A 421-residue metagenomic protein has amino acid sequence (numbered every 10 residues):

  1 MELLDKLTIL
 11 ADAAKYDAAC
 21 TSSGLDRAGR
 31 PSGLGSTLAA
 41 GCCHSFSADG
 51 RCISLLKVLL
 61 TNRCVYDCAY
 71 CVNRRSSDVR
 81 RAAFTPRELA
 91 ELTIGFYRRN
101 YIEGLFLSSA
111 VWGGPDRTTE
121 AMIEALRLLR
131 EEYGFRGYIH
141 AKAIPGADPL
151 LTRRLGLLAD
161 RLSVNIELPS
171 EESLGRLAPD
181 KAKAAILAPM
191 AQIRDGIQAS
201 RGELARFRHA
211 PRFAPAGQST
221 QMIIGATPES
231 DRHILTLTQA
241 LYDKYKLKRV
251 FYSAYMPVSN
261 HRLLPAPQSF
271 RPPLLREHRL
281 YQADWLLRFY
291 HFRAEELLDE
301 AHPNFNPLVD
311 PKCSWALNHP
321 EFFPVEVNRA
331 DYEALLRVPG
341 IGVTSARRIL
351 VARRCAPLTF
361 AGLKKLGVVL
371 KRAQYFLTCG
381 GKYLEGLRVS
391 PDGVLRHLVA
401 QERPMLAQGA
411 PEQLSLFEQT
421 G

Functional and structural regions predicted by a protein language model:
M1-R63, V369, L377-T378, K382-Q408 (+1 more regions): Flexible, acidic/Gly-rich N-terminal and inter-domain linker regions that tether and position cofactor-handling modules
L55, C68, L107, V164 (+3 more regions): Conserved, mostly hydrophobic/aromatic
V58-R87: Canonical Radical SAM [4Fe-4S] cluster-binding loop centered on the CxxxCxxC motif and its immediate flanking residues
V65-D67, A83, F96-F106: Short, flexible active-site-proximal loops enriched in glycine and acidic residues
A90, G95, G113-L297: Conserved AdoMet/S-adenosylmethionine-binding subsite of the radical SAM
L263-L336, R372-G421: Long, highly charged, low-complexity intrinsically disordered interaction regions that mediate electrostatic DNA/RNA
A352-R353: Residue-level signature of tetratricopeptide-repeat
